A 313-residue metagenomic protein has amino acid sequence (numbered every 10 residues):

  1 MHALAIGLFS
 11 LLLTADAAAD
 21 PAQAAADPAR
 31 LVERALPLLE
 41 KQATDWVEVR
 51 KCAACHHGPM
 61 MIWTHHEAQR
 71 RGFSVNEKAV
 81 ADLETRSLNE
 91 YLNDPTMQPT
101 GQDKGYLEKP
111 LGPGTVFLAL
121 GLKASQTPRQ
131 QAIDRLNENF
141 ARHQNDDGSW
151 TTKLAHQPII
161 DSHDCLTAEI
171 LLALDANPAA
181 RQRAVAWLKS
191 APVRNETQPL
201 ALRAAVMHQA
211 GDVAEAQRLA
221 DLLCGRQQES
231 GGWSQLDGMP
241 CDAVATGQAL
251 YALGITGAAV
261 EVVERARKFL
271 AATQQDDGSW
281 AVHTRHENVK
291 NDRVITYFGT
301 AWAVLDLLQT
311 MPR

Functional and structural regions predicted by a protein language model:
H2-L13: Bacterial N-terminal signal peptides
L4-I6, W63, E77: Solvent-exposed, charged interface segments at domain starts and junctions
D16-A18: Sec/Tat signal peptide C-region and signal peptidase I cleavage site
D20-L31, D45-S74, N93-E138, D146-R183 (+3 more regions): An alpha-helical repeat/solenoid feature that recognizes helix-turn-helix modules
A35, L39, A43, L83-S87 (+4 more regions): Buried hydrophobic core positions in alpha-solenoid tandem helical repeats
F73-N93: Active-site-surrounding "flap" and adjacent substrate/cofactor-binding loops of secreted or lumenal enzymes, prototyped
